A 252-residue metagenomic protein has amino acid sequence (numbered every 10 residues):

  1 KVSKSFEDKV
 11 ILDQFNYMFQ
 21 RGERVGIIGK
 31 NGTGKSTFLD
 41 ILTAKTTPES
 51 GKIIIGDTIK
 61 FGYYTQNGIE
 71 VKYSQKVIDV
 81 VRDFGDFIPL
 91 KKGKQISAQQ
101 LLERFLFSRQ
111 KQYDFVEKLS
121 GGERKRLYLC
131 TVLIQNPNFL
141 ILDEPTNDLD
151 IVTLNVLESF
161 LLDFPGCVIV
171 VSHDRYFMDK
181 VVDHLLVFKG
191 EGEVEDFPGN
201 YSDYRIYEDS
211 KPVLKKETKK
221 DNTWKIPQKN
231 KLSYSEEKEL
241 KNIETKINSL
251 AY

Functional and structural regions predicted by a protein language model:
K1-Y252: ABC ATP-binding cassette signature C-motif
